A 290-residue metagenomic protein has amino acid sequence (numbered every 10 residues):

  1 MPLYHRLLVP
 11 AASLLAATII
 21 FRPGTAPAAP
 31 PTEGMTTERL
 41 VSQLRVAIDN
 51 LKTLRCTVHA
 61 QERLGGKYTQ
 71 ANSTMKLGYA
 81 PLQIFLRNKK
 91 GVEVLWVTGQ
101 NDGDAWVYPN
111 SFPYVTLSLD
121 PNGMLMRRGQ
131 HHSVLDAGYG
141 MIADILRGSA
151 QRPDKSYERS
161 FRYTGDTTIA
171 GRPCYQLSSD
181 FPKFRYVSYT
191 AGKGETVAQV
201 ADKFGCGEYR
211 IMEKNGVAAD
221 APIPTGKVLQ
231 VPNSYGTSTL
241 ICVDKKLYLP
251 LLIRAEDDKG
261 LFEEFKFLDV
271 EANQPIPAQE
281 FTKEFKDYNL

Functional and structural regions predicted by a protein language model:
M1-A12: Bacterial N-terminal signal peptides that target proteins for export
A17-T25: C-terminal segment of classical bacterial N-terminal signal peptides
G24-Q70, G78-L82, D154-S156, S160 (+3 more regions): N-terminal leader/targeting segments and the immediate start of mature chains
A26-G34, N110-F112, D120, R152-Y175 (+5 more regions): Non-transmembrane domains of secretory- and envelope-associated proteins
P30, T74-D144, F262-E263: An acidic-aromatic
N50-T57, A80-F85, G103, A170-S178 (+1 more regions): Short, hydrophobic/aromatic-rich segments at coil-to-beta transitions
A60, R87-K90, F181, R254-D258: Beta-turn initiation residues at beta-strand->coil junctions
F181-G207, K227-L229: Primarily a LysM-type cell-wall glycan-binding module
